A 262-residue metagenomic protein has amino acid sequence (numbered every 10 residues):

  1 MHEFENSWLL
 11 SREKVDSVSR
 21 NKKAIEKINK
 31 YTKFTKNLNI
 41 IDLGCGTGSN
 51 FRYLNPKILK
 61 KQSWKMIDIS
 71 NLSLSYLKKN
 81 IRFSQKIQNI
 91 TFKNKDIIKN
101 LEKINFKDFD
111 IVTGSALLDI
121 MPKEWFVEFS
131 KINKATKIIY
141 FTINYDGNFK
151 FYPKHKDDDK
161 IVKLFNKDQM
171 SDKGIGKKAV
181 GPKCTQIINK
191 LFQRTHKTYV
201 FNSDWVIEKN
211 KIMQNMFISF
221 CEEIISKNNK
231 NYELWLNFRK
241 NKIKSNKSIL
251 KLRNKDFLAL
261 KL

Functional and structural regions predicted by a protein language model:
M1-T32: Class I SAM-dependent methyltransferase Rossmann-like catalytic core, especially the SAM/SAH-binding loop
K36-G46: Conserved class I S-adenosyl-L-methionine
I41, F51-N100: Class I SAM-dependent methyltransferase SAM/SAH-binding core
K103-I111: A short acidic, Gly/Pro-enriched loop at the edge of an enzyme's catalytic core that lines a small-molecule cofactor
D110-E124: A short SAM/SAH-binding and catalytic strip from SAM-dependent methyltransferases
F126-I138: A short glycine-rich, Lys/Arg-flanked "PGG" loop and its adjoining helix->strand segment in the class I
K137-N202: Conserved catalytic/acceptor-binding region of the Class I
F201-S245: C-terminal helical/coil "lid" or tail adjacent to the Rossmann-like core of SAM-dependent
